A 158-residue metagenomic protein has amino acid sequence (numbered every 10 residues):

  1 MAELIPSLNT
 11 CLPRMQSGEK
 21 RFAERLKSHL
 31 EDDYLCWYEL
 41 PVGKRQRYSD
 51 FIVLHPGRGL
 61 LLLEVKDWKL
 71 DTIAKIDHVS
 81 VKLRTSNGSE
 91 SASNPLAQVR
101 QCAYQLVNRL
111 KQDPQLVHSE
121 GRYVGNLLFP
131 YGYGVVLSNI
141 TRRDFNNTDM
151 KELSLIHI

Functional and structural regions predicted by a protein language model:
M1-K44: Acidic-basic catalytic patches of nuclease active cores, encompassing PD-(D/E)XK and other metal-cofactor nuclease
D32-Y34, P56-L60, L128-Y133: Short glycine-/polar-rich loops that comprise or flank the Walker A/P-loop and associated switch/sensor motifs
W37, Y48, L60-E64: Short hydrophobic-acidic sequence motifs that mark active-site Asp/Glu residues
R45, L61, L70-T72, T141-F145: Short catalytic/ligand-binding loop motif for oxyanion handling, primarily in non-cytosolic enzymes, centered on
R45-Y48, L127: A short, glycine/Asx- and small/polar-enriched loop/turn that sits immediately N-terminal to a beta-strand
V53-E64, W68-K82: Active-site beta-strand-loop-beta-strand hairpin of nuclease catalytic cores that positions key catalytic residues
V81-T148: Nucleic-acid nuclease catalytic cores
I156-I158: Conserved small/polar residues in nucleotide/adenosyl-binding loops
